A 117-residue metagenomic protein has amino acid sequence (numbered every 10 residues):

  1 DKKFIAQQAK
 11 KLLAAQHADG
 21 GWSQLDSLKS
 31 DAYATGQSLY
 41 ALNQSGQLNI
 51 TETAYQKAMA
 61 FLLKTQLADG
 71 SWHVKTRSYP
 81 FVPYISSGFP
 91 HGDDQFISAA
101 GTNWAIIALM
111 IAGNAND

Functional and structural regions predicted by a protein language model:
D1-K10, A15-N116: An alpha-helical repeat/solenoid feature that recognizes helix-turn-helix modules
